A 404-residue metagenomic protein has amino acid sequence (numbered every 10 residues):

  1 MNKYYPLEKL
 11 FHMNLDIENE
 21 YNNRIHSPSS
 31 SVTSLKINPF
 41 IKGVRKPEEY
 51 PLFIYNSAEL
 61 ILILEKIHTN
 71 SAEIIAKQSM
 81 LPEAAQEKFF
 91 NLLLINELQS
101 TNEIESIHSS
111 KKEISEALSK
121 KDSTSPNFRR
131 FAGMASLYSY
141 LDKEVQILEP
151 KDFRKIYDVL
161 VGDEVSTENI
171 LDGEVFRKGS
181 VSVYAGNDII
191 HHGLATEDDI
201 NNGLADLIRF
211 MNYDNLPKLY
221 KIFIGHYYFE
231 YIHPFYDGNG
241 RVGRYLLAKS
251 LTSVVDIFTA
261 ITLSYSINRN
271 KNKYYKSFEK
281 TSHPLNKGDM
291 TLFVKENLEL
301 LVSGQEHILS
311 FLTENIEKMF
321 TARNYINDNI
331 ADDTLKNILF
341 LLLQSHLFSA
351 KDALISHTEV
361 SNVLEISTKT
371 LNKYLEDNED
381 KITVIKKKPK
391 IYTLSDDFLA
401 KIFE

Functional and structural regions predicted by a protein language model:
M1-I74, N372-E376, D380-E404: N-terminal membrane/targeting module of cytochrome P450s
N2-Y50, G186-F311: Phosphate/pyrophosphate-binding active-site loops
N38-Y50, A85, F89, A132 (+2 more regions): N-terminal short leaders/motifs
P51-S100, I104: Glycine-rich, N-terminal phosphate-binding loop and its surrounding beta-alpha-beta segment
Y55-A58, L62, S125, R129 (+1 more regions): Alpha-helix boundary/N-cap detector
I67-L81, I114-L118, S136-Y140, L204-M211 (+2 more regions): Short amphipathic alpha-helical segments and their helix-coil junctions
M80, E87-I95, Q99-Y236, R244 (+1 more regions): Active-site core of Fic-domain adenylyltransferases
H226-P234, R244-E404: C-terminal regulatory or interaction extensions
